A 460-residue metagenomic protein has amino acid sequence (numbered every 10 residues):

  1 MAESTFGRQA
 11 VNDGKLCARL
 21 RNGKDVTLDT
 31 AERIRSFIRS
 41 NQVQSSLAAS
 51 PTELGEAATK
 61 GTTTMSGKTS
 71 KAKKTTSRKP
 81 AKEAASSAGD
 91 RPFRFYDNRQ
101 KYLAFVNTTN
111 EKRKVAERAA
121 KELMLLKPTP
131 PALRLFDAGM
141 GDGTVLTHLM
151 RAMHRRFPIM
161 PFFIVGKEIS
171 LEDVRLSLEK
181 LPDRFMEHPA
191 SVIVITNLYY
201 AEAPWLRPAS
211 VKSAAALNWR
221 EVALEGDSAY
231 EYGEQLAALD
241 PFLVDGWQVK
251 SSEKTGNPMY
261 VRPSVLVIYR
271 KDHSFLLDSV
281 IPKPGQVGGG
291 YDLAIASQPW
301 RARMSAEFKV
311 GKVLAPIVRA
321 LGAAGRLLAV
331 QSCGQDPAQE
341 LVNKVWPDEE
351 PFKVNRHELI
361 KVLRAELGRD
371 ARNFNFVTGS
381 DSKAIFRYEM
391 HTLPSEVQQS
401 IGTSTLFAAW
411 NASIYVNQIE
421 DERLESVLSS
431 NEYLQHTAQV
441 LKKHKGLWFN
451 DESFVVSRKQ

Functional and structural regions predicted by a protein language model:
C17-R35, E396: Short, basic-rich loop-to-helix N-cap that marks the start of a DNA-contacting helix
M65-K101, A229-G246: N-terminal, positively charged/glycine-rich alpha-helical extensions of SAM-dependent methyltransferases
S86-P130: Class I SAM-dependent methyltransferase Rossmann-like catalytic core, especially the SAM/SAH-binding loop
D90, T144, H148-G289, A412 (+2 more regions): Class I S-adenosyl-L-methionine-dependent methyltransferase module
P130-G143, I164-V165: Conserved class I S-adenosyl-L-methionine
Q286-G288, F308-A324: A short glycine-rich, Lys/Arg-flanked "PGG" loop and its adjoining helix->strand segment in the class I
A324-S332: Conserved beta-strand signature within the Rossmann-like core of class I S-adenosyl-L-methionine
C333-L441: Substrate-binding/catalytic lobe of Class I Rossmann-like enzymes that use SAM or dcSAM, i.e., the mid-to-C-terminal
